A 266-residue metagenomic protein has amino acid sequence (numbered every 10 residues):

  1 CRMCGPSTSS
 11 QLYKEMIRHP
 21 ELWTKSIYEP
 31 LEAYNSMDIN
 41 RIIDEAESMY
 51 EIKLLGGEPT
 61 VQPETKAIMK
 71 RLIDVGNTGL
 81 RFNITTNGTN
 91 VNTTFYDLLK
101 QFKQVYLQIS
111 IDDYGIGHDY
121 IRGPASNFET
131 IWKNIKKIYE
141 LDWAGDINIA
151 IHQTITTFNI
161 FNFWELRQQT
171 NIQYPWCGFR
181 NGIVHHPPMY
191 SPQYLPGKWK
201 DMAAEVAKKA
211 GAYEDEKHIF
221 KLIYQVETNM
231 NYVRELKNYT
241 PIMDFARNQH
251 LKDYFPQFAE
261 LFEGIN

Functional and structural regions predicted by a protein language model:
C1: Short cysteine-rich clusters marking metal-coordination/redox-active sites
G5-N35, A46-Q62, V75-N92, K100-K133 (+2 more regions): Core AdoMet radical
Y13-M16, Y96, W143, F163: Short linear functional motifs in flexible/disordered or boundary regions
P30, S36-D44, S191-G197, D201: General structural signal for secondary-structure boundaries
D38, I42, I68, I131-N134 (+1 more regions): Alpha-helical packing segments of well-folded alpha/beta enzyme cores
N40-D44, L72-N77, D97-L98, Y139-G145 (+1 more regions): Alpha-helix termini
E64-K70, T93-L99, N162-L166: Distinct, well-ordered alpha-helical segments
N83, Q104-Q108, E129-I265: Conserved C-terminal portion of the radical SAM core fold that forms the substrate/S-adenosylmethionine-binding
